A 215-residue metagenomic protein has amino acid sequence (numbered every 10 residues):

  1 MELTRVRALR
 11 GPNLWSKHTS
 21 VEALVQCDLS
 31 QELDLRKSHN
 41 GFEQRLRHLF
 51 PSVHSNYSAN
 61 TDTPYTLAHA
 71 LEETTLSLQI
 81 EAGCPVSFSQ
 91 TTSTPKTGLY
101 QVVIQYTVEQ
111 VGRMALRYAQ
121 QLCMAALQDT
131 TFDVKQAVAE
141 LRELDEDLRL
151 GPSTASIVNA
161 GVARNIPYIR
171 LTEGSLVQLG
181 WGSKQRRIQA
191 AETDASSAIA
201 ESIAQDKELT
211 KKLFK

Functional and structural regions predicted by a protein language model:
M1-A137, L144: Long, compositionally biased, glycine/small-hydrophobic-enriched stretches that function as flexible linkers, tethers
Q105-K215: Conserved N-proximal alpha/beta basic substrate-recognition cap immediately N-terminal to, or forming the N-lobe
